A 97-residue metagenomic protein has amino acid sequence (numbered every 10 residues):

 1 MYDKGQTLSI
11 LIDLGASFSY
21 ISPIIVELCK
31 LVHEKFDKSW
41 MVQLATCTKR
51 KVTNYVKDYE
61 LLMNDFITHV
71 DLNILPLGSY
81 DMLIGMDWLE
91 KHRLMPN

Functional and structural regions predicted by a protein language model:
M1-T7: A short acidic-Thr-Gly-centered motif at the start of a beta-strand
T7-S9, L14-N97: Aspartic protease core domain of the pepsin/retropepsin superfamily
